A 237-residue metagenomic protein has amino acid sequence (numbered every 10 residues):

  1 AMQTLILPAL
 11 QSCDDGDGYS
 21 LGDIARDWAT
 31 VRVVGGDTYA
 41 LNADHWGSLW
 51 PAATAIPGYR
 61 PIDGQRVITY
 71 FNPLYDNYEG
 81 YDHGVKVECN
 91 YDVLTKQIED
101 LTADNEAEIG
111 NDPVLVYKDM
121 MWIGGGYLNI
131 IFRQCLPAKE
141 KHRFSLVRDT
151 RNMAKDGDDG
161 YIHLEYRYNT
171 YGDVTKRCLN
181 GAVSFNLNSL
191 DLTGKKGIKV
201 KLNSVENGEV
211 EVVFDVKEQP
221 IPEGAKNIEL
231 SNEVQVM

Functional and structural regions predicted by a protein language model:
A1-M2: N-terminal export leaders
P8-S12: C-terminal motif of bacterial Sec signal peptides marking the signal peptidase cleavage site
D14-D17: Bacterial signal peptide processing site
G22-M237: First exposed extracellular module after export/assembly in secreted or surface-exposed proteins
